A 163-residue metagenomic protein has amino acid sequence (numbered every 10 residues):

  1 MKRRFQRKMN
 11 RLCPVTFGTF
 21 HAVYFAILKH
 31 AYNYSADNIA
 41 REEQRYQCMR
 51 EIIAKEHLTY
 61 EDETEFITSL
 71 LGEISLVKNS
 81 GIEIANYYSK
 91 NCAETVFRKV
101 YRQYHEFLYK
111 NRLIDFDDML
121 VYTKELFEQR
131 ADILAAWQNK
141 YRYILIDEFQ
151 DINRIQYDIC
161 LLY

Functional and structural regions predicted by a protein language model:
M1-G72: Conserved P-loop NTPase-based nucleic-acid remodeling module centered on helicase motor cores
F5-C13, K29-H30, E51-K55, A85 (+3 more regions): Generic alpha-helix detector with strongest preference for long hydrophobic helices that associate with membranes
C13, S35, I39, Y60 (+4 more regions): Short, flexible active-site loop motifs that bind/organize anionic cofactors or intermediates
T16, N91-Y163: Conserved helicase NTPase motor core
I27, I39, I52-I53, I67 (+7 more regions): Weak global preference for isoleucine
I27-A31, V77, G81, L126 (+1 more regions): A short secondary-structure junction motif
E42-I114: Coupling/switch/interface segments within P-loop NTPase motor domains and analogous charged loops in nucleic-acid
